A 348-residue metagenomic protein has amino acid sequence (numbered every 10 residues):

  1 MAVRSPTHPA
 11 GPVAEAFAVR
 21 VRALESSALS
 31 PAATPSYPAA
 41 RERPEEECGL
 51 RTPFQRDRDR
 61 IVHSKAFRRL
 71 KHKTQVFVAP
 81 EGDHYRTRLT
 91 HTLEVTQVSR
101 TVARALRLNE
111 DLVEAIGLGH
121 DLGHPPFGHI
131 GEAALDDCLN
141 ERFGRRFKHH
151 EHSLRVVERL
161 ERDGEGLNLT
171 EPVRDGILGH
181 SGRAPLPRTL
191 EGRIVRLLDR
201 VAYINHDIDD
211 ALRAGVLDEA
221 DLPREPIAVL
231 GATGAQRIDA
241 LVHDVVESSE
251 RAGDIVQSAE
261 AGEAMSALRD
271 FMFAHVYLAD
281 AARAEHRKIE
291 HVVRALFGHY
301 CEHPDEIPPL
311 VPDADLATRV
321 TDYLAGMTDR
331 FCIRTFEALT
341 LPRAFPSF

Functional and structural regions predicted by a protein language model:
M1-R88, T92, T96-V102, N109-D111 (+2 more regions): Histidine-centered, transition-metal-coordinating active-site segments
A115-I116: Active-site alpha-helix of zinc metalloproteases
G119, G123-F127, A202: Short active-site segment of divalent metal-dependent hydrolases/proteases that encodes the spacing between
G128-E141: A glycine- and small-aliphatic-rich helix-loop capping segment at beta-alpha/alpha-beta transitions that lines
